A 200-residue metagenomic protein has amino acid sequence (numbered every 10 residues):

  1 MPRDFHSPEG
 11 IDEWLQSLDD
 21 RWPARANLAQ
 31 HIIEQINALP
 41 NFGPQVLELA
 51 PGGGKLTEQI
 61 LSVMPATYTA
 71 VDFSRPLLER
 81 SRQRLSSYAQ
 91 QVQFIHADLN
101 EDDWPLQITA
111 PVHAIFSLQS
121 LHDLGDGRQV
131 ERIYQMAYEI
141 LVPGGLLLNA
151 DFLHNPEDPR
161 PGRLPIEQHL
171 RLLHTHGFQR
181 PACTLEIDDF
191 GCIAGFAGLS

Functional and structural regions predicted by a protein language model:
M1-P40: Conserved class I S-adenosyl-L-methionine
P44, H113: Conserved acidic residues
L47, G53-D102: Class I SAM-dependent methyltransferase SAM/SAH-binding core
E101-T109: Short conserved loop adjoining the S-adenosyl-L-methionine
F116: A conserved beta-strand element that flanks and buttresses the S-adenosyl-L-methionine
Q119-D123: Short catalytic micro-motifs in class I SAM-dependent methyltransferases
E131-P143: A short glycine-rich, Lys/Arg-flanked "PGG" loop and its adjoining helix->strand segment in the class I
L146-A194: C-terminal alpha-helical "lid/dimerization" subdomain adjacent to the S-adenosyl-L-methionine
